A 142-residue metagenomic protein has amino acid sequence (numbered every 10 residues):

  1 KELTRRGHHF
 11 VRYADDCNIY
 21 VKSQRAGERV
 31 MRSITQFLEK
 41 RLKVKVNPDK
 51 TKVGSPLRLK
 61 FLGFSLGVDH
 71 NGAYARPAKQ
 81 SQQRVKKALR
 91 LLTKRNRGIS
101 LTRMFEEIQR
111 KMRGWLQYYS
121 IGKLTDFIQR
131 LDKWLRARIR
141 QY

Functional and structural regions predicted by a protein language model:
K1-Y142: Non-catalytic terminal/accessory segments
